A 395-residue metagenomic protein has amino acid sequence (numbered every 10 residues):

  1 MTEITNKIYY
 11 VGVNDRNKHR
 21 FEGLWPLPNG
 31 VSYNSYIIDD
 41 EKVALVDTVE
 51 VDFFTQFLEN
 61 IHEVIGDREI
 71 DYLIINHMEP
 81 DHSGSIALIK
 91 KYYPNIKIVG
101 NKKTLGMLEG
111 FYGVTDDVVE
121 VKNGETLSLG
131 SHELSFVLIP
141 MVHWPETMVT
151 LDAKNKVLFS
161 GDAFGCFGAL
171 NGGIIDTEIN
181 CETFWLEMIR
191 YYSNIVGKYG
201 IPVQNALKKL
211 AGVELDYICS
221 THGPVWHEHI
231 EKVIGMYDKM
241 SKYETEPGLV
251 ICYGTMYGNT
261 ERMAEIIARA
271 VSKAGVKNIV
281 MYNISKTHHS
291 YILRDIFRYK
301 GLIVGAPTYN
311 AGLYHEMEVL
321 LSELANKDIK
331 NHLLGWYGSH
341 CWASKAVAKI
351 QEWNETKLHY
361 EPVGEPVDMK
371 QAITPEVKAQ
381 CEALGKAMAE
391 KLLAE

Functional and structural regions predicted by a protein language model:
T2-I65, V149-D152, K156-S160, L249 (+1 more regions): Conserved beta-strand hairpin/beta-sheet module of binuclear metal-dependent hydrolase folds, prominently
E3-N6, V99-T147, Y199-N205: Metallo-beta-lactamase
E41, D52-V99: Active-site metal-binding motif and surrounding structural segment of the metallo-beta-lactamase
K42-A44, Y72, H132, K156-F159 (+4 more regions): Structural motif
V46-T48, D71-M78, I98-K102, L158-G161 (+1 more regions): Active-site neighborhood of phospho(di)ester-bond hydrolases with catalytic His/Asp-centered motifs
S85, H288-I292: Short acidic active-site motifs
L170, I174, N180-I218, H222-V225 (+2 more regions): FMN-binding flavodoxin-like domain, especially the glycine-rich phosphate-binding loop
H222-E246: Terminal amphipathic helices with adjacent charged low-complexity linkers/tails
